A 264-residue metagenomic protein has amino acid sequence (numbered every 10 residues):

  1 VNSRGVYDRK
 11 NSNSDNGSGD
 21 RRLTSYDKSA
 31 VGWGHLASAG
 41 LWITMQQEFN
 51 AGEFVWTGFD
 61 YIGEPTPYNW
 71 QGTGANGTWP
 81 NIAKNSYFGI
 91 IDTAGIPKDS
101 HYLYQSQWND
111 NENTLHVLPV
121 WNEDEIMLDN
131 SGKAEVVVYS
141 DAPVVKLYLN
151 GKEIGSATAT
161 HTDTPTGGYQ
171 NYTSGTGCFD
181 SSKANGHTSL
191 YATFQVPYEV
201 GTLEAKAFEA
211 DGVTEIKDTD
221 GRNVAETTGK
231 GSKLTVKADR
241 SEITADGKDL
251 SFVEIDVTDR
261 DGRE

Functional and structural regions predicted by a protein language model:
V1-Y198, T202-V213: Extended substrate-binding grooves/exosites of carbohydrate-active enzymes
P65, L147-L149, S156-A157, E215-D220 (+2 more regions): Extended hydrophobic-aromatic, low-complexity segments
D124-S131, S241-S251: Short, solvent-exposed loop/linker segments at the N-terminal edge of repeated beta-sheet extracellular domains
K133, V200, G231, K248-L250: A general secondary-structure signal for short beta-strands and their flanking turns/coil in non-transmembrane regions
A134-S140, K206-A207, D249-E264: Beta-strand-rich structural segments
G212-T228: Edge beta-strands of extracellular beta-sandwich domains
T228-D246: Low-complexity, acidic Ser/Thr/Pro/Gly-rich terminal tails and inter-domain linkers that flank the onset of structured
